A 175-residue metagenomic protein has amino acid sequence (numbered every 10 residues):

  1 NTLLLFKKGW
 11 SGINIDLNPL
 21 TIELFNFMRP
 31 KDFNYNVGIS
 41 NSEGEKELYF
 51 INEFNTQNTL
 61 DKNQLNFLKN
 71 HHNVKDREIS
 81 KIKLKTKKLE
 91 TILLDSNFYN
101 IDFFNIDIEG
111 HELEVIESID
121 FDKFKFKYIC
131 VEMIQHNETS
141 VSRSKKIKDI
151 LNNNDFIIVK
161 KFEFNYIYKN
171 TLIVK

Functional and structural regions predicted by a protein language model:
N1-K175: Phosphate/nucleotide-binding beta-alpha loop and adjacent structural elements of enzyme active sites
